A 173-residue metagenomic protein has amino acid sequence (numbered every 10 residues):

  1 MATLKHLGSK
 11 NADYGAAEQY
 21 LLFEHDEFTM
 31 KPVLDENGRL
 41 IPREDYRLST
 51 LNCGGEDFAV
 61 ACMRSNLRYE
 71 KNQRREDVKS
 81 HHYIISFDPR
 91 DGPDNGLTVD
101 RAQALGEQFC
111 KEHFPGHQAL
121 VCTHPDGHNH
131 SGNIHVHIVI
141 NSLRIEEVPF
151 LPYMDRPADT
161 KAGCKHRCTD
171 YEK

Functional and structural regions predicted by a protein language model:
M1-K173: N-terminal nicking endonuclease/strand-transfer module with a His-rich metal-binding environment and a catalytic Tyr
